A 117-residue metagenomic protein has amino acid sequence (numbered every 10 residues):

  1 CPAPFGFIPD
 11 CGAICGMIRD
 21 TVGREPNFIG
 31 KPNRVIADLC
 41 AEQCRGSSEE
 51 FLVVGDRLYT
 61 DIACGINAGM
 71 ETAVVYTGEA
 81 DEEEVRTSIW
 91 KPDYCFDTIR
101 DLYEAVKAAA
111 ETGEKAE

Functional and structural regions predicted by a protein language model:
C1-E117: Asp-based, Mg2+/Mn2+-dependent phosphohydrolase catalytic module
